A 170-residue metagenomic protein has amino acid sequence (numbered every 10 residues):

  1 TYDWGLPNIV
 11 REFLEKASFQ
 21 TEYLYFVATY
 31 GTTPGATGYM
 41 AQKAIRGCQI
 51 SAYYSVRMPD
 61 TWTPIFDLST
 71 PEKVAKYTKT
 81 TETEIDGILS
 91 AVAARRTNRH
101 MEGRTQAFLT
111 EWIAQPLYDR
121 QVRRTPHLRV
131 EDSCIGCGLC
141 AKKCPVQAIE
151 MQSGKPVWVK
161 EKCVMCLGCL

Functional and structural regions predicted by a protein language model:
T1-D3, L167: Rossmann-like NAD(P)-binding element
Y2, Y30-G31, S133, K162: Short beta->alpha junction loops/turns
D3-Y118: FMN-binding flavodoxin-like domain, especially the glycine-rich phosphate-binding loop
Q20-T21, R124, Q152, V159: Residue-level preference for short coil/turn positions at secondary-structure junctions
S69-K73, V122, P126, K155: Short amphipathic alpha-helical segments at helix-loop
Q106-P145: A mid-sequence, solvent-exposed acidic-amphipathic segment
R129-V130, I135-V164, G168-L170: Iron-sulfur cluster-binding cysteine motifs and their immediate structural context in ferredoxin-like electron-transfer
